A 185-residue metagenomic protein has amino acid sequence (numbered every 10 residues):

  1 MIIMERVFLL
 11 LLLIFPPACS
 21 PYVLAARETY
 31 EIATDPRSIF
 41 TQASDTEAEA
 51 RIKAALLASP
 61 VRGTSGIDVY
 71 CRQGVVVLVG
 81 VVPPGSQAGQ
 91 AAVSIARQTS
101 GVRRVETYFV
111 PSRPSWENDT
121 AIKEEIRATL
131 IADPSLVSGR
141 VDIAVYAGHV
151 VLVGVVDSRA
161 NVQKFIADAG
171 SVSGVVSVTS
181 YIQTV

Functional and structural regions predicted by a protein language model:
M1-C19: Sec-dependent bacterial lipoprotein signal peptides
L13, A18-V185: N-terminal targeting leaders
